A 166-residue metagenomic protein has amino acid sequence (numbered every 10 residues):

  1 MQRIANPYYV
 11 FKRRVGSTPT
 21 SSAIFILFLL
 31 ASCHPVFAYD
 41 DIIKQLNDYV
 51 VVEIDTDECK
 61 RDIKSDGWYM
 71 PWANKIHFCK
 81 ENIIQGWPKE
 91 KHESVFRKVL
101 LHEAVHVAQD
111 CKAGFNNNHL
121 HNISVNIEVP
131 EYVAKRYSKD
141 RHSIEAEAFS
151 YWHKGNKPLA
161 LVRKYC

Functional and structural regions predicted by a protein language model:
M1-Q2, V15-S17, L27, F96: Short, positively charged low-complexity motifs
I24-S32: Bacterial N-terminal signal peptides
P35-V52, E90: Zn2+-dependent metallopeptidase catalytic core
V51-E53, K64, N117-C166: Metalloprotease/metallohydrolase-associated module, dominated by Zn2+-dependent proteases
E58-S94, D110: Active-site scaffold of zinc-dependent metalloenzymes
H92-A108: Short alpha-helix carrying the canonical HExxH Zn2+-binding catalytic motif
A104-L120: Catalytic Zn2+-binding segment of zinc metalloproteases
